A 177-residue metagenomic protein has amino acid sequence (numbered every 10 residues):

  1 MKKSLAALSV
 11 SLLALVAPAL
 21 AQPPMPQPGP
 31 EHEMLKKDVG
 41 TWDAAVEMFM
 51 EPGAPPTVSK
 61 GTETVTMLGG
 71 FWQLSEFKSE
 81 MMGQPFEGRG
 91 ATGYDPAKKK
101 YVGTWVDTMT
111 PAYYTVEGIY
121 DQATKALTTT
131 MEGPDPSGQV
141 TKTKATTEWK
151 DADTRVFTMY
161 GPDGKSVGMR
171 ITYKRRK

Functional and structural regions predicted by a protein language model:
M1-S9: Bacterial N-terminal signal peptides that target proteins for export
L8-V16: Bacterial N-terminal signal peptides
A17-A21: Sec/Tat signal peptide C-region and signal peptidase I cleavage site
Q22-K177: Hydrophobic small-molecule pocket/channel-lining residues, especially in calycin-type beta-barrels
